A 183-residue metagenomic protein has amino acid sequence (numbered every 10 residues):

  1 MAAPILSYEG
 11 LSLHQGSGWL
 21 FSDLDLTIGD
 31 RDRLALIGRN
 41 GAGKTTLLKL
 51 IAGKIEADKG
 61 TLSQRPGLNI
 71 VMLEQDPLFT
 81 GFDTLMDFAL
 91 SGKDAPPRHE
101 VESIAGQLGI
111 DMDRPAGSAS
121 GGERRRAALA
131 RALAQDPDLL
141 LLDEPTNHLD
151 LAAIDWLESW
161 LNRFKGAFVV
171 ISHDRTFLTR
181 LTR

Functional and structural regions predicted by a protein language model:
M1-R183: ABC ATP-binding cassette signature C-motif
